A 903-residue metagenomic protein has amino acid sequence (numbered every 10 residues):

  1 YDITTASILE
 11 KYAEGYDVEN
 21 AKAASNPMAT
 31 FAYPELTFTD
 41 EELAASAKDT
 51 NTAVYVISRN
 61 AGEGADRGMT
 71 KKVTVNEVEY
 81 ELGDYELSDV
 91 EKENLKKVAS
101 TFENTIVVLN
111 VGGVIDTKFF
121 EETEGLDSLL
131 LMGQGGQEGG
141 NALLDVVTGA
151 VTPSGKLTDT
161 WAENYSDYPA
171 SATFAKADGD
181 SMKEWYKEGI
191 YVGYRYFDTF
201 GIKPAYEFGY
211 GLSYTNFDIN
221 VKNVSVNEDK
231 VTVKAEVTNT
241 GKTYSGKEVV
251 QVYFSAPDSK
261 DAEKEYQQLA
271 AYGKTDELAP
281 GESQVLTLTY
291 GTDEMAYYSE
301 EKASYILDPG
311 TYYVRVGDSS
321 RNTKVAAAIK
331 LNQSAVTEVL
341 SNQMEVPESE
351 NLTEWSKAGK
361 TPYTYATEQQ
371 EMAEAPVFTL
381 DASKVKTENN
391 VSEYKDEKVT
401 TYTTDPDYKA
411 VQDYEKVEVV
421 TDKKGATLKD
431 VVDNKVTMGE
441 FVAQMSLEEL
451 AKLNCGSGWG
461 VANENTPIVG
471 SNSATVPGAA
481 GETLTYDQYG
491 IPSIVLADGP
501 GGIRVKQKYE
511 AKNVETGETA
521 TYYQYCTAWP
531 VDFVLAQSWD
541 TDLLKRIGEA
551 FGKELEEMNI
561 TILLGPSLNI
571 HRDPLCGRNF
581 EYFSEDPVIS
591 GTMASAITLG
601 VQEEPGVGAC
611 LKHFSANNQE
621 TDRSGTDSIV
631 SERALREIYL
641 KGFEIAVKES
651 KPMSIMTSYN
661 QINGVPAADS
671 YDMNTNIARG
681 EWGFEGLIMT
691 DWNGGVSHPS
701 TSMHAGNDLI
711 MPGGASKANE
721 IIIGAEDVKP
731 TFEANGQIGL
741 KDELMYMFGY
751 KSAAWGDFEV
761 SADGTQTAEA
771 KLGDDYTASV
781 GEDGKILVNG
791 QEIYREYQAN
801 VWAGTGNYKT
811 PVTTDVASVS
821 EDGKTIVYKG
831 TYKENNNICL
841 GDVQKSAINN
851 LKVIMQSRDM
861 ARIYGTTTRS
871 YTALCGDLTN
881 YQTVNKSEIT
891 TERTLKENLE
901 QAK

Functional and structural regions predicted by a protein language model:
Y1-Y297, I306-S320, V346-K903: Glycoside hydrolase catalytic-domain context in secreted enzymes
A303: Extracellular/periplasmic metallocenter environments
N322-V339: Short beta-strand elements
E338-V346: A short, hydrophobic/aromatic-rich structural module that often spans a beta strand with its adjoining loop
